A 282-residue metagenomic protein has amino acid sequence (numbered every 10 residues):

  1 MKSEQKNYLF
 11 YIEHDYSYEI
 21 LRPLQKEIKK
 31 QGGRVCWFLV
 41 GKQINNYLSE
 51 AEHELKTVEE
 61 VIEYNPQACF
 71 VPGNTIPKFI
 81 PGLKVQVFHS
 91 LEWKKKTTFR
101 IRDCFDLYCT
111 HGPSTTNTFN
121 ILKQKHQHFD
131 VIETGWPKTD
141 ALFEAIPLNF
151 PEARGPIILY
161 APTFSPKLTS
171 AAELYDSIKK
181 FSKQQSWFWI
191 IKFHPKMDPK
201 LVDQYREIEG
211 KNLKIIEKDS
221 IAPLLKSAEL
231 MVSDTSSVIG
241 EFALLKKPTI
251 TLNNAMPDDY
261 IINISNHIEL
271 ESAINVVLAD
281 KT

Functional and structural regions predicted by a protein language model:
S3-H14, L159-Y160: Nucleotide-activated donor-dependent transferases that construct or modify glycoconjugates
L9-E144: Active-site and donor-binding regions of nucleotide-sugar-utilizing enzymes
S17-Q31, K138-Y205, I264, A279: Conserved catalytic-core segment of nucleotide-activated headgroup transferases in glycan assembly
R34-S49, Q184-E217, E271: Catalytic donor nucleotide-activated moiety binding site of glycosyltransferases and closely related
C36, F70, V85-Q86, L107-C109 (+6 more regions): Hydrophobic/aromatic beta-strand patches that form the interior of the parallel beta-sheet core in alpha/beta enzyme
K56-E60, M197-A243: Donor nucleotide-activated moiety binding/catalytic core segment of transferases that use nucleotide-activated donors
I80-F88, D219-I261: A donor-sugar binding/catalytic signature common to diverse glycosyltransferases and related nucleotide-sugar
H126-H128, E133, S237-T282: Catalytic binding pocket for nucleotide-activated donors in carbohydrate/polymer assembly enzymes
